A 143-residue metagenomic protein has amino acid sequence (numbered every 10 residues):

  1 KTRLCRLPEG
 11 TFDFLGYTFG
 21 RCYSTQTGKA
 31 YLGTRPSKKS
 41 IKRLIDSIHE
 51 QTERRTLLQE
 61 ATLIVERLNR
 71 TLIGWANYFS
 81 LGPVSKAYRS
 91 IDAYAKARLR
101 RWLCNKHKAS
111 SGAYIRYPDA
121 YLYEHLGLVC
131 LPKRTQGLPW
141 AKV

Functional and structural regions predicted by a protein language model:
K1-V143: Non-catalytic terminal/accessory segments
